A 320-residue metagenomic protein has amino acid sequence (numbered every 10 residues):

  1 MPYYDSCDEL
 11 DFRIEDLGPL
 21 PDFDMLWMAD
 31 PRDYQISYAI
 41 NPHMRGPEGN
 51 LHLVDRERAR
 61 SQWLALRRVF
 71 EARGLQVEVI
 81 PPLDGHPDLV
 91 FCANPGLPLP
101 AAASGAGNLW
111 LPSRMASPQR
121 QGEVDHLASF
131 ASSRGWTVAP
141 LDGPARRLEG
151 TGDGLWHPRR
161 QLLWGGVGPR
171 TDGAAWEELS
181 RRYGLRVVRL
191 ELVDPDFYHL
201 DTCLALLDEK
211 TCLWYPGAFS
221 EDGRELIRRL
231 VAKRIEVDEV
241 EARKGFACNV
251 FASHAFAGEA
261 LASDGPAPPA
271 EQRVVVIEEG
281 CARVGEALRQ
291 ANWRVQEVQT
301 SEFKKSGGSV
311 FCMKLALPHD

Functional and structural regions predicted by a protein language model:
M1-D320: The feature marks the mature, well-folded catalytic cores of soluble enzymes
